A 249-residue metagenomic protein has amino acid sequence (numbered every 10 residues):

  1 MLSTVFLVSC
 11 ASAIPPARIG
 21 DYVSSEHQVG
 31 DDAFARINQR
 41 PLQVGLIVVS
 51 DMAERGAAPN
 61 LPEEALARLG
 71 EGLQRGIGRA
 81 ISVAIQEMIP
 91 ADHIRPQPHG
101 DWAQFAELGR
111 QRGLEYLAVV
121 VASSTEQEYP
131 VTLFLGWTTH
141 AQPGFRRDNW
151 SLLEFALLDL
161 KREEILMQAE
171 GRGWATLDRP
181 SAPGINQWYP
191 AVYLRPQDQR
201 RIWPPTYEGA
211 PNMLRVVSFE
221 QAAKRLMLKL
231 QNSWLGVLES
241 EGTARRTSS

Functional and structural regions predicted by a protein language model:
M1-S3: Sec-dependent signal peptide recognition, specifically the positively charged N-region followed immediately by
L7-S9: C-terminal motif of bacterial Sec signal peptides marking the signal peptidase cleavage site
A11-N38, W150-L152, D159-S249: C-terminal/domain-edge helix-coil "capping" segments
S25-D32, P98-A106, F134-Q142: N-terminal post-signal-peptidase region of extra-cytosolic proteins
P41-Q127, A156-E164: N-terminal segment of the mature soluble domain
A57-L61, A65, Q97-D101, G109 (+2 more regions): Extracytoplasmic/periplasmic, Sec-exported soluble proteins
E64-R68, G136-A141, W174-L177, W188: Short, low-complexity, polar/charged sequence segments that are solvent-exposed and flexible
Q127-E163: Short acidic, glycine/proline-enriched helix-loop-strand junctions
